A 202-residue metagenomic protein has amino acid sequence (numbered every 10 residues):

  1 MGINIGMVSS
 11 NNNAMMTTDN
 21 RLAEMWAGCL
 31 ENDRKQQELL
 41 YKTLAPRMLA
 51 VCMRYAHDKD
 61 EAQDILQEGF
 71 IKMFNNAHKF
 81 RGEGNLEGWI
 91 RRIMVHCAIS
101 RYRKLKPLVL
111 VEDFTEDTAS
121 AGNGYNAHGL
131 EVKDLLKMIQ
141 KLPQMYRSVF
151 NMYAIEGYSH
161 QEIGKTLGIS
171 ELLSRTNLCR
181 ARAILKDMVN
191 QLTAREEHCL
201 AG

Functional and structural regions predicted by a protein language model:
M1-R47, E162, D187, A194 (+1 more regions): N-terminal module of bacterial RNA polymerase sigma factors
G2, D19-L22, S100, P107-L135 (+1 more regions): Internal acidic/polar
A27-E31, R54-H57, Q67-N85, K104-K106: Sigma70-family region 2
L39-K59, N76, I139, Q191: Amphipathic, Lys/Arg- and hydrophobic-enriched alpha-helical face
A50, D64-I71, G84-H96: Structural recognition of an alpha-helix C-terminal capping motif at a helix-to-coil junction
N75-G82, R92-E112, H128, R180: Arg/Lys-rich amphipathic alpha helix in sigma70-family domain 2
V95, I99, L167-A194: DNA-recognition helix of helix-turn-helix
V149-Y153: A short pre-motif secondary-structure segment
